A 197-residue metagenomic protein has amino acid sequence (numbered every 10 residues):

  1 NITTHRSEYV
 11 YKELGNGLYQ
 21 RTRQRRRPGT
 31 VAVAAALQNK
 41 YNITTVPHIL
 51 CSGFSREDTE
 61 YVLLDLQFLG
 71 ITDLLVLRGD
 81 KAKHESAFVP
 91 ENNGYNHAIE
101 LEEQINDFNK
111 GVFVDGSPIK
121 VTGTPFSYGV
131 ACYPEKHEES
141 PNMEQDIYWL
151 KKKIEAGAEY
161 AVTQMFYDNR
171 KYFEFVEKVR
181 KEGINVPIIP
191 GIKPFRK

Functional and structural regions predicted by a protein language model:
N1-I2, T45-I49, L74-V76, Y128-C132 (+3 more regions): Hydrophobic faces of well-ordered beta-strands that scaffold small-molecule active sites in alpha/beta enzyme cores
N1-P28, A82-N92, A158-E174: Glycine-rich, proline-tolerant flexible connector loops at the mouths of alpha/beta enzymes
T4-E8, C51-G53, R78-A82, C132-K136 (+2 more regions): Active-site-proximal loop/turn and secondary-structure-junction residues that shape catalytic pockets, frequently
L14-P47, N93-V130, F173-I192: Alpha-helix-loop-beta-strand connector modules within alpha/beta enzyme cores
T44-E57, S127-Q145: Active-site mouth loops of central-metabolism enzymes
R56-F68, E144-W149, E174-R180, K197: Catalytic cores of alpha/beta
R56-Q104: Flexible, glycine-rich active-site loops centered on histidine and acidic residues that chelate a metal or position
